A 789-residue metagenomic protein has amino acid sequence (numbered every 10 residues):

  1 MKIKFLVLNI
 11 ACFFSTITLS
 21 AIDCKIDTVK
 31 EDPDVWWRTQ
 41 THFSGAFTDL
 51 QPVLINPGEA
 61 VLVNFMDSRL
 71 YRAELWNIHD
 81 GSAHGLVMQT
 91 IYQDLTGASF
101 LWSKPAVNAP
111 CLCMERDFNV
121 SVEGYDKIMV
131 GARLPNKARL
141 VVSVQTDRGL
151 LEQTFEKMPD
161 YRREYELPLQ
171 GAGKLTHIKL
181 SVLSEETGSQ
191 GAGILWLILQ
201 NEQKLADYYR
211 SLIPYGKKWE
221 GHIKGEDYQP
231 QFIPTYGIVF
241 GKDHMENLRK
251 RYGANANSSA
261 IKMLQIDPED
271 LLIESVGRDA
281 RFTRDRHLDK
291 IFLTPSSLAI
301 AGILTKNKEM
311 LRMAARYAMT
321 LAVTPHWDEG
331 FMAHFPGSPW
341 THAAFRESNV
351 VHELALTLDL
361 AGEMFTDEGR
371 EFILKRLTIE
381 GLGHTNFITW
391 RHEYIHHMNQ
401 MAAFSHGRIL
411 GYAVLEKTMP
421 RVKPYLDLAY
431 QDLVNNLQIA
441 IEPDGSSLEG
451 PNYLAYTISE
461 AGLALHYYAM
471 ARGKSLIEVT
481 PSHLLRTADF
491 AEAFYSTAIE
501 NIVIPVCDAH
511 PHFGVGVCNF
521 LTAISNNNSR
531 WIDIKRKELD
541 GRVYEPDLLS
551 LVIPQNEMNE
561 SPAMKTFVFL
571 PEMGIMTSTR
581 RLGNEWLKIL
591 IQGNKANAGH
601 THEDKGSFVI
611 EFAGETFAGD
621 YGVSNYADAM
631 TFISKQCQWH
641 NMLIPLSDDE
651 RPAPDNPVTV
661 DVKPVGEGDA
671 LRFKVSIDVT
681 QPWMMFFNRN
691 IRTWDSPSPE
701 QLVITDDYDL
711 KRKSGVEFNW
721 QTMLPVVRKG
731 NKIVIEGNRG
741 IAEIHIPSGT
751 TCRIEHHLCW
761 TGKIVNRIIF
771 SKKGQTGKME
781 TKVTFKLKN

Functional and structural regions predicted by a protein language model:
V7-I17: Bacterial N-terminal signal peptides
D23-A83, Y208-K217: Extracellular carbohydrate-recognition regions
K25-V29, P33-L50, I128-V130, R163-Q200: Extracellular beta-strand ligand-recognition surfaces/modules
L86-P110: Short carbohydrate-recognition loop motifs
W102-K174: Extracellular ligand-binding interfaces
I213-R281: Low-complexity, Ser/Thr/Pro/Gly-enriched N-terminal "stalk/linker" regions
I233, G237, Y252, I261-Q265 (+1 more regions): Aromatic-lined, polymer-binding surfaces characteristic of secreted/periplasmic polysaccharide-degrading enzymes
E449, Y453-N789: Extended polysaccharide-engagement surfaces of secreted carbohydrate-active enzymes
